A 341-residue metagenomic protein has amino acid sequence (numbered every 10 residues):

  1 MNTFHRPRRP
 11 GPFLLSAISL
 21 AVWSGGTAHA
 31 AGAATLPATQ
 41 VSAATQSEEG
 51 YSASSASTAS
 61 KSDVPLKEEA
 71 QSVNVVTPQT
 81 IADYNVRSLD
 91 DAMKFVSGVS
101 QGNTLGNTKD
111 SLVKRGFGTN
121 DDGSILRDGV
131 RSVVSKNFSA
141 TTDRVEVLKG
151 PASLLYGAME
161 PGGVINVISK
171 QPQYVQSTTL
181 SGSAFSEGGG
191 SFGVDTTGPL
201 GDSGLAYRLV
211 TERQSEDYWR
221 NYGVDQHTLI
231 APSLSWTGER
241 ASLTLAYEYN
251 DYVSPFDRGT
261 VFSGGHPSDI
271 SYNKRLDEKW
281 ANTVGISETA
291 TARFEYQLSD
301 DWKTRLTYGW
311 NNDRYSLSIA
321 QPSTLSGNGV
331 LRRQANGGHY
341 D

Functional and structural regions predicted by a protein language model:
M1-T35: Cleavable N-terminal targeting peptides that direct proteins into the secretory/outer-membrane pathway or into
A34, N74, E288: Residues that recognize and position ribonucleotide moieties
P37-Q176: Acidic, small-polar-rich N-terminal luminal/periplasmic segments of exported/outer-membrane proteins
Q40-A53, Y252-F256, G309-Q321: Short, solvent-exposed beta-strand-terminating loops
R127, L148, Q176-T179, R213-D217 (+2 more regions): Extracytoplasmic loops and strand-loop junctions of Gram-negative outer membrane beta-barrel proteins
S177, A184-D257, D269-S271, K279-W310: Transmembrane beta-barrel wall of Gram-negative outer-membrane proteins
V224-I230, T260-D269, A320-V330: Flexible, surface-exposed loop regions and adjacent strand-edge segments of Gram-negative outer-membrane beta-barrel
D301-D341: Replace "related TpsB outer-membrane translocases also match" with "some related outer-membrane beta-barrels such as
